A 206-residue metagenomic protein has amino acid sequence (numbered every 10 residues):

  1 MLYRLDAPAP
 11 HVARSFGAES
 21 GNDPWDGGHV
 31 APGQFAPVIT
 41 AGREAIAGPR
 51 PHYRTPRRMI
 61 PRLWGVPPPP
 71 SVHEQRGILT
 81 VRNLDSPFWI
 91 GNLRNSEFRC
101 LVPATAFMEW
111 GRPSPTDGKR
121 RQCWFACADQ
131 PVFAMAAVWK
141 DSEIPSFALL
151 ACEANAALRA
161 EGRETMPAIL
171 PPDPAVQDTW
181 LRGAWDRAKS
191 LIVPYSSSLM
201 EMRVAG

Functional and structural regions predicted by a protein language model:
M1-G206: Short linear sequence motif anchored by a di-proline
